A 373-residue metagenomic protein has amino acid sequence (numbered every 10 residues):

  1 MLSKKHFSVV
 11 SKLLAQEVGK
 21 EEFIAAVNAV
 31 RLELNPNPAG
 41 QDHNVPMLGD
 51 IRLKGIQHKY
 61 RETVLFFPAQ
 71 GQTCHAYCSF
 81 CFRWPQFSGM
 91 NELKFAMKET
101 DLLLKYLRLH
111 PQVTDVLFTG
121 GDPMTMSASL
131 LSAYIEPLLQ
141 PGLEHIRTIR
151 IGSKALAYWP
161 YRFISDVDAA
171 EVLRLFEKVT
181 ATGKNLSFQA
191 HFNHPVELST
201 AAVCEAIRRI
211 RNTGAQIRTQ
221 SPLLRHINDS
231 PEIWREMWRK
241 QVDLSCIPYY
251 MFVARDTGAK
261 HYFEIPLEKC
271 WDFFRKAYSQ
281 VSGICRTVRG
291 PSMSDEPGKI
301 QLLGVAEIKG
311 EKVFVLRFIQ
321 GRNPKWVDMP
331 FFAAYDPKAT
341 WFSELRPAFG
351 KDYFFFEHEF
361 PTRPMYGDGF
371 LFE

Functional and structural regions predicted by a protein language model:
M1-K59: Flexible, acidic/Gly-rich N-terminal and inter-domain linker regions that tether and position cofactor-handling modules
M1-V9, R235-E373: Auxiliary Fe-S-binding modules of radical SAM enzymes
G49-F82: N-terminal pre-triad scaffold of radical SAM enzymes
Q57-T63, W84-V116, M126-Y134: Conserved alpha-helical substructure of the radical SAM core
Y60-E62, Y77, H110-L117, G152 (+2 more regions): Glycine-rich, often proline-containing surface loops adjacent to acidic residues and nearby aromatics that form
A76-F80, G89-L93, A201-A202: A short secondary-structure junction signal
D101-L104, R108, M124-K269, F273-V281: Conserved AdoMet/S-adenosylmethionine-binding subsite of the radical SAM
T114-V116, I146-I149, K184-L186, T287-P291: Residue-level recognition of the N-termini of beta-strands and the immediately preceding loop/turn
